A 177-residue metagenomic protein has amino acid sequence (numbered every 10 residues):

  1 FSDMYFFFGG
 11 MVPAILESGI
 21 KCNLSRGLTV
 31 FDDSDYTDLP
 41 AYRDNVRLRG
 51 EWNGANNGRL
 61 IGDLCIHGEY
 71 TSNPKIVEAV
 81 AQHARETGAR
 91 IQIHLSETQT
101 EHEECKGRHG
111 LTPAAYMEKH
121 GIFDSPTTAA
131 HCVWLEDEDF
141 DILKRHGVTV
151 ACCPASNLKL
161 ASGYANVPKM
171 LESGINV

Functional and structural regions predicted by a protein language model:
Y5-V133: Metal-coordinating catalytic core of metallo-dependent amide/deamination hydrolases
I122-V177: Active-site-adjacent C-terminal substructures of enzyme catalytic domains
